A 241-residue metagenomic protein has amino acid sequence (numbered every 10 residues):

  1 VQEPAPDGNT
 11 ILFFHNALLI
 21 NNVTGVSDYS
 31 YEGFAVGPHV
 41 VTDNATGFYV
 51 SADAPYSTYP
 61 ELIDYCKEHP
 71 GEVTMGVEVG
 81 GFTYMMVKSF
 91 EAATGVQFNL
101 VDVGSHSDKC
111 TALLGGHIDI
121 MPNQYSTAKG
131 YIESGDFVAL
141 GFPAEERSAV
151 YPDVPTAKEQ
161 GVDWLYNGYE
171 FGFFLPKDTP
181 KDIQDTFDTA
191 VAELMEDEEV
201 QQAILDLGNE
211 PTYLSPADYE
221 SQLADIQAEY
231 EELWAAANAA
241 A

Functional and structural regions predicted by a protein language model:
E3-N9, N22-D108, E159, E170-A203: Hinge/capping helix and adjacent helix->loop/strand transition within the periplasmic-binding protein
A5, T58, G116-H117, D136 (+2 more regions): Conserved functional loop/turn residues at catalytic and ligand-binding sites
G8-L12, G47, D119-I120, A139: Short, Asp-centered acidic motifs that coordinate Mg2+ and/or phosphate in catalytic or ligand-binding sites
A17, S126-T127, E199: Alpha-helix/helix-capping structural signal
T58-Y59, V154, P216: Structural motif detector for alpha-helix initiation sites
E72, V77-V79, T83-V154: Ligand-binding pocket segment of bilobal, Venus flytrap-like solute-binding proteins
A92-T94, K181-A241: An extracytoplasmic/periplasmic, membrane-proximal ligand-sensing/linker region
T127-E196, D225-A228: C-terminal lobe and pocket-closing loops of periplasmic/extracytoplasmic Venus-flytrap solute-binding proteins
